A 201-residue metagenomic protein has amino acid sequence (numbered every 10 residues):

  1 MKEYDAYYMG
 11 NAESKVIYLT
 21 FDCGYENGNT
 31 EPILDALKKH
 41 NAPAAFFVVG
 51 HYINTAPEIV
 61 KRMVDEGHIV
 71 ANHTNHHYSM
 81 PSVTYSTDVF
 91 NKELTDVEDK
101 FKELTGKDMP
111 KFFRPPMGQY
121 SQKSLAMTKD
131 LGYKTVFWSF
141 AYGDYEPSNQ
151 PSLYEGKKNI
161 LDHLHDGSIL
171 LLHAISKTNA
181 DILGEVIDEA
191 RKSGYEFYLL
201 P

Functional and structural regions predicted by a protein language model:
M1-Y85, T95-E103, K107-P110, E185: Active-site beta->alpha N-cap acidic-glycine motif
I17-T20, A44-V48, I69-N72, K111-P115 (+3 more regions): Structural recognition of the beta-strand scaffold that forms the well-ordered cores of secreted hydrolase catalytic
G24, V49-H51, N75, P116-G118 (+2 more regions): Active-site beta-loop-alpha junctions enriched in small/polar residues
G24-E31, N54, T84-N91, G118-Q119 (+2 more regions): Soluble non-cytosolic domains of exported or imported proteins
F90-D96, M127: Soluble catalytic domains of enzymes that build or remodel membrane lipids, polysaccharides, and related
Q119, L125-H163, Y195-P201: His/Asp/Glu-enriched short active-site or ligand-binding loop at hydrolase and phosphoryl-transfer sites
L164-P201: Catalytic grooves of carbohydrate-active enzymes
